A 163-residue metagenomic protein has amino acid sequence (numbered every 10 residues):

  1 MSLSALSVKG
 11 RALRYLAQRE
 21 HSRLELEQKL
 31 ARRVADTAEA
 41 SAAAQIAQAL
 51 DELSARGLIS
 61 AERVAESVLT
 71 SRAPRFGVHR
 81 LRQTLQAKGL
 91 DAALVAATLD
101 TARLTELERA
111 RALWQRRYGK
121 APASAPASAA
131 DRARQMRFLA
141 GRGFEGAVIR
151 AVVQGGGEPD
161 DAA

Functional and structural regions predicted by a protein language model:
M1-A163: An alpha-helical, amphipathic repeat domain used for nucleic-acid recognition, typified by the mTERF helical solenoid
